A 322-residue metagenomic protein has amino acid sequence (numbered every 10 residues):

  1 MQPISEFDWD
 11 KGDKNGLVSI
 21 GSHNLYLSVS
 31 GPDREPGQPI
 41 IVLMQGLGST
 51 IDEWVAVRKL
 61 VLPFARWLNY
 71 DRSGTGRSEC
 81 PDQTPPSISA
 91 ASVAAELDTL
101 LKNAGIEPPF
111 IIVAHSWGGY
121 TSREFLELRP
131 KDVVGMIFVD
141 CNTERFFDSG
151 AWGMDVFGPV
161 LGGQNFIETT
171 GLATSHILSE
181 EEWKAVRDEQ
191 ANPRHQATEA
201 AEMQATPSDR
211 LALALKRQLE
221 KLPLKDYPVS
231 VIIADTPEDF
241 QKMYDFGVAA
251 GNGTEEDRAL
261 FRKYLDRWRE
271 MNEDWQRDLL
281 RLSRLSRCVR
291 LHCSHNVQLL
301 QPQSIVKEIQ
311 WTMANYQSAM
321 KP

Functional and structural regions predicted by a protein language model:
I4-N24: N-terminal cap/lid segment of alpha/beta-hydrolase-fold proteins
G21-C80, L128: Conserved HGGG/HGGXW glycine-rich cap/lid loop of the alpha/beta-hydrolase fold
S28-S30, R34-E35, R72-V113: Active-site loop/oxyanion-hole signature of alpha/beta-hydrolase fold enzymes
Y70-T75, C80, C141, A234-T236 (+1 more regions): Active-site loop/turn elements of alpha/beta-hydrolase fold enzymes, especially the short glycine-/histidine-rich
A90, A94, D132-R281, S286: Flexible "cap/lid" subdomain of the alpha/beta-hydrolase fold that forms the substrate-access gate
E107-G150: Conserved hydrolase catalytic core segment
E273-R277, R281-P322: Catalytic active-site module of serine/aspartate enzymes centered on a nucleophile-bearing elbow/loop
